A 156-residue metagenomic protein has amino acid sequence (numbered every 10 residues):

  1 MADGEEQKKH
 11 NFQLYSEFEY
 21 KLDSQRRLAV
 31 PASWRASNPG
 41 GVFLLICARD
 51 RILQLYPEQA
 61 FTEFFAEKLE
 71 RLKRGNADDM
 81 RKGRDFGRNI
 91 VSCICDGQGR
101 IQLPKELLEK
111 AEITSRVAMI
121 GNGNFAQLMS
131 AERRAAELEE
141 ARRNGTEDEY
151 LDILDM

Functional and structural regions predicted by a protein language model:
M1-Y20, S24, S33-Q98, K105-M156: Flexible "stalk/tail and boundary" regions
